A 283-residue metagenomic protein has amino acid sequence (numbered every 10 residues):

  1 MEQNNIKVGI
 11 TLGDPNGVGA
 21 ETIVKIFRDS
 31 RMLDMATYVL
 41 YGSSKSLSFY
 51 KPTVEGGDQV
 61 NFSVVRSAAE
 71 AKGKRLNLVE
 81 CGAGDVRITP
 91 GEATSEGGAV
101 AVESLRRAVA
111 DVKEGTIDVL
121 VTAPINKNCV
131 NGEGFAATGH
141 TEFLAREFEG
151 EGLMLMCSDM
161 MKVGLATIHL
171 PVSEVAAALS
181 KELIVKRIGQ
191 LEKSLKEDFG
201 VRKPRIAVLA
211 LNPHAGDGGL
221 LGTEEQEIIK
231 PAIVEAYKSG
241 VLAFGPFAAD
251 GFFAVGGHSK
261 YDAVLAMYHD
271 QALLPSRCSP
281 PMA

Functional and structural regions predicted by a protein language model:
M1-H140, E182-M267, Q271-A283: Contiguous, glycine/small-aliphatic-enriched amphipathic segments in soluble metabolic enzymes
R75-L78, G152-M154, V163: Conserved beta-strand scaffold positions in the cores of enzyme catalytic domains, especially in NTP/NDP-utilizing
A145-S158: FAD-binding core/adjacent interface of flavoenzyme oxidoreductases
E151, M160-K162, R202, P281: A generic structural signal for well-ordered coil/turn residues at beta-strand boundaries that shape enzyme active-site
M156-K186: Ligand-binding beta-strand-loop-alpha-helix segment within the catalytic cores of soluble metabolic enzymes
